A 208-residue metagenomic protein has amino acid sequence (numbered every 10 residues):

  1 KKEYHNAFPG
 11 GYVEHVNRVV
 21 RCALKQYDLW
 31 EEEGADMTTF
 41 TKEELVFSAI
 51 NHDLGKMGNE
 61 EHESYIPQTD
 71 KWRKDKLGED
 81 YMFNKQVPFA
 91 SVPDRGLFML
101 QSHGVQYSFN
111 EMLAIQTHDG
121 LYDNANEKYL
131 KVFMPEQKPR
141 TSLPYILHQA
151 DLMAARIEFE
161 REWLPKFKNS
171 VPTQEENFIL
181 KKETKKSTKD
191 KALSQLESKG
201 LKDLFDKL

Functional and structural regions predicted by a protein language model:
K1-F8, R161-N169, T173, I179-L180 (+1 more regions): ATP-dependent helicase/translocase motor core
H5-P9, E14, Q26, E32-K166: Divalent metal-dependent catalytic cores for phosphoryl transfer on phosphate-bearing substrates
E43, P135-E136, T173-K182: Amphipathic alpha-helical surface "interface" segments used for docking/oligomerization or membrane association within
T188-L208: Short linear clamp-binding motif
